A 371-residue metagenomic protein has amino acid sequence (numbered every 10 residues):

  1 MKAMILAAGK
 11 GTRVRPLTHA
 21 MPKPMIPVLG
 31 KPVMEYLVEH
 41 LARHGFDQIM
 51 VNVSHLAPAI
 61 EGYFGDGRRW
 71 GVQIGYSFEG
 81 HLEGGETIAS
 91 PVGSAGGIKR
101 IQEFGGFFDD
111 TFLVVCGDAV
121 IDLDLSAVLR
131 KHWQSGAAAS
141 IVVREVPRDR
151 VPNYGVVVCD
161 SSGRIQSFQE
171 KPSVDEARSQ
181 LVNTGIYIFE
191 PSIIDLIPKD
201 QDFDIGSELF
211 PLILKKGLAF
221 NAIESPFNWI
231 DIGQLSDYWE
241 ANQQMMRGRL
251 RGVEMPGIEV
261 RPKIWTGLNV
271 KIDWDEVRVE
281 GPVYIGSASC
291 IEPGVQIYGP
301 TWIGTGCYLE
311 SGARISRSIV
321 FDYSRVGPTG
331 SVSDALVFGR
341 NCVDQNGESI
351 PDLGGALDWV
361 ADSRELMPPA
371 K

Functional and structural regions predicted by a protein language model:
M1-G62, V72: N-terminal glycine-rich phosphate-binding loop and ensuing alpha1 helix
M25, V157-C159, A222: A structural signal for short hydrophobic beta-strand segments in well-ordered beta-sheet cores
M50-S54, V142-V143, L336: Short internal beta-strands
E61, R69-S161, L196: Conserved beta-loop-beta/alpha segment of the NTase-like Rossmann-fold superfamily that binds/positions NTPs
T111-L113, V120, S126-W133, V146-D149 (+1 more regions): Catalytic-core segments of class I nucleotidyltransferases/pyrophosphorylases that form NMP-activated intermediates
K215-P300: Extended, small-residue-rich solenoid/repeat segments and analogous flexible loops that form exposed scaffolds
I258, I264, N269-V277, V283 (+10 more regions): A structural motif detector for beta-strand N-caps
N341-K371: Long terminal segments
